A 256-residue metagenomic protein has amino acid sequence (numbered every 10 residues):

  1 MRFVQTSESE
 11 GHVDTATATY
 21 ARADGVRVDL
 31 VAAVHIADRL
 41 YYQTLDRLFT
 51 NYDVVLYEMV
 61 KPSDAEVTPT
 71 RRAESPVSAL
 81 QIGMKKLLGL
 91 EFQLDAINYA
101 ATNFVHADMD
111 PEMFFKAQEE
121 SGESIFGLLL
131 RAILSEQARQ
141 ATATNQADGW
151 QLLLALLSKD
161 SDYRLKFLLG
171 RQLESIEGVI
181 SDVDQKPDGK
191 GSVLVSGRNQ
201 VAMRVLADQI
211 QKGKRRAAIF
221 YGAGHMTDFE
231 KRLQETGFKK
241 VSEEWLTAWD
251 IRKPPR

Functional and structural regions predicted by a protein language model:
M1-G197, D208, S242-R252: Structured, acidic catalytic/metal-binding patches in enzyme active sites
S192, S196, V201-R256: A cross-kingdom marker for long, charged
